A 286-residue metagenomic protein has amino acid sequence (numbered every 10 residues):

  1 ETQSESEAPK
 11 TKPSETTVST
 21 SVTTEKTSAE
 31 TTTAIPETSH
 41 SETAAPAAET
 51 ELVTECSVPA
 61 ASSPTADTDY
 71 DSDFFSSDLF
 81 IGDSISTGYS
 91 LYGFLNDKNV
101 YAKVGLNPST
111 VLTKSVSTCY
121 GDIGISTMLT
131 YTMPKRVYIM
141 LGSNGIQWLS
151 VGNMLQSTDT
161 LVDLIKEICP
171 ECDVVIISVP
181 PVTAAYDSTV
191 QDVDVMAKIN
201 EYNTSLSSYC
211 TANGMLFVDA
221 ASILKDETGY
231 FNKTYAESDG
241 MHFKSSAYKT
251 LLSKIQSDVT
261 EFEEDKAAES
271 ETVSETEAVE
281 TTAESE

Functional and structural regions predicted by a protein language model:
E1-L79, S86, L91, F262-E284: N-terminal secretory targeting modules
A66-S157: Conserved SGNH/GDSL esterase-like catalytic core that processes O-acyl groups on lipids and polysaccharides
F75-S77, M133-V137, C169-V174, N213-L216: Loop/turn elements at helix/coil->beta-strand transitions in domains of secreted/extracellular proteins
M140-N144, K166-N200: Active-site segments of SGNH/GDSL-like serine hydrolases that catalyze O-acetyl group transfer/hydrolysis on lipids
W148-N153, T189-V193, T281: Short, solvent-exposed loop/turn segments at secondary-structure boundaries
T158-V162, N203: Generic structural signal for well-ordered alpha-helices, preferentially at hydrophobic/aromatic core positions
L161-I165, C210: Hydrophobic positions in alpha-helices of CheY-like receiver
V182-S270, S274: Catalytic His-Asp segment of secreted/periplasmic serine-dependent ester chemistry enzymes
